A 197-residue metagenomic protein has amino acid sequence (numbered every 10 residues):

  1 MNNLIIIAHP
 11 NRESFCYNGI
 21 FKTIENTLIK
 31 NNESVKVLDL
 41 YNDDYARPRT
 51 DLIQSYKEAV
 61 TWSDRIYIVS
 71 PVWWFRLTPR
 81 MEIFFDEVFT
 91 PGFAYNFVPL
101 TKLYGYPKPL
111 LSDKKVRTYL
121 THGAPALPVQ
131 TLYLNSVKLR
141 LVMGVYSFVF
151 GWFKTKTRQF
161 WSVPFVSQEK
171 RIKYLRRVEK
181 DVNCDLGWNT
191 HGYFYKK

Functional and structural regions predicted by a protein language model:
M1, E33, K114, W152-F153: A structural micro-motif
M1-F97, R176-K197: N-terminal beta1-alpha1-beta2 submodule of the flavodoxin-like/Rossmannoid cofactor-binding fold
H9-N11, H122-A126, S162-F165: A short, flexible beta-alpha/helix-coil linker loop
Y41, L120, Q159-W161: Residues at the C-termini of beta-strands that transition into short coil/loop
P91-N96, S112, G151-T155: Short, structured loop/turn "capping" segments at alpha-beta junctions
V98-S147: Short, glycine-/small-residue-rich phosphate/pyrophosphate-handling segment
P128-K197: Glycine-rich phosphate/pyrophosphate-binding loop and the adjoining helix
